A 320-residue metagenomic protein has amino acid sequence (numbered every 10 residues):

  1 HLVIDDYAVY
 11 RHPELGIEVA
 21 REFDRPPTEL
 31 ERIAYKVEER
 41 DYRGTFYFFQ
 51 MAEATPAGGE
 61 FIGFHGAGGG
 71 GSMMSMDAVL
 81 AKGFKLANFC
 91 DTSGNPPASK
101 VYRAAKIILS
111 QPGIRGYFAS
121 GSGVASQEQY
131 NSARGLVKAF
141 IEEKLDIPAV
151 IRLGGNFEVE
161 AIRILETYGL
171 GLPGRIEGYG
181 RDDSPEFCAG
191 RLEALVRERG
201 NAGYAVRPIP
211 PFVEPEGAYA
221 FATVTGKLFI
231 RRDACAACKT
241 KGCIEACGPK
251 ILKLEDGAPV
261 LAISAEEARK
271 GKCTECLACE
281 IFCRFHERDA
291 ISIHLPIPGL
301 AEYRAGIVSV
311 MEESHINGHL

Functional and structural regions predicted by a protein language model:
H1-G116, I141, A161-I162, E166-L170 (+1 more regions): ATP-dependent carboxylate/acyl-activation modules
G94-P97, G123-E128, G154-E158, P185: Short, small-residue-enriched loops and turns at beta-alpha junctions that line or gate enzyme active sites
Q111-K138: Cofactor-cradling patches in redox/metallo enzymes
D146-L153: Short internal beta-strands
P208-K227, S292-L320: Iron-sulfur (Fe-S) cluster-binding modules
I209-K227, C243-S264: Short, charged low-complexity linear segments at domain edges
T240-L261, A278-P298: Iron-sulfur cluster-binding cysteine motifs and their immediate structural context in ferredoxin-like electron-transfer
I263-H286, G306-L320: Short Fe-S-cluster ligation motifs
